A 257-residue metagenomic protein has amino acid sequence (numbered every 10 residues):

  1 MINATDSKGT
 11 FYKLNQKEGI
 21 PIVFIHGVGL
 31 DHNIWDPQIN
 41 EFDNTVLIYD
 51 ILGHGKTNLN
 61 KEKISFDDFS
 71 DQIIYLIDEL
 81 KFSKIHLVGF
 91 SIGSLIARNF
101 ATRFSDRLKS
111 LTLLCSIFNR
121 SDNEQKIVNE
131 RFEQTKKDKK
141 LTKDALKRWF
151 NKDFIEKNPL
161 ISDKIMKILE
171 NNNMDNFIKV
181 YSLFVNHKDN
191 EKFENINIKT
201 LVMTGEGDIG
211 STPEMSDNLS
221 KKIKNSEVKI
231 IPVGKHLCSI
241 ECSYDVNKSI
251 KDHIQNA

Functional and structural regions predicted by a protein language model:
L14-N58: Conserved HGGG/HGGXW glycine-rich cap/lid loop of the alpha/beta-hydrolase fold
P37, L47-V88, K248: Active-site loop/oxyanion-hole signature of alpha/beta-hydrolase fold enzymes
G89-G93, A97: Gly/Ala-rich beta-loop-alpha elbow adjacent to hydrolase catalytic centers
R98-R103, L108-D138: Flexible "cap/lid" loop of the alpha/beta hydrolase fold
D122-K126, K139-E194: Conserved alpha/beta-hydrolase catalytic His-Asp/Glu region
I196, V202-T204: Short beta-strand/loop motif that positions the catalytic acidic residue of the alpha/beta-hydrolase fold
E206-S211: Acidic catalytic loop of the alpha/beta-hydrolase fold
G234-S243, N247: Catalytic histidine-centered segment of alpha/beta-hydrolase-like enzymes
